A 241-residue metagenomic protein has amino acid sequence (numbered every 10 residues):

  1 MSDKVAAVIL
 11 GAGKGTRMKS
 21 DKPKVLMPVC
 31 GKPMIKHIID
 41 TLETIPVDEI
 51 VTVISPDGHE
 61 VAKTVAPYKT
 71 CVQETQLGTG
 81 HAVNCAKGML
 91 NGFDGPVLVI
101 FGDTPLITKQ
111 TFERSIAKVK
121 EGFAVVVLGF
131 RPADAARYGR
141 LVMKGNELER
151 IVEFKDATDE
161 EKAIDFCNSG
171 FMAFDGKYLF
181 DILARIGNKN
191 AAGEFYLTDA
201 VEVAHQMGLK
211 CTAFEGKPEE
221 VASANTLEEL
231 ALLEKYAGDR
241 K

Functional and structural regions predicted by a protein language model:
M1-K4, N188-K241: Left-handed beta-helix
M1-S20: N-terminal nucleotide-binding beta1-loop-alpha1 segment
S2-A6, K32-G102, L106-A117: Conserved N-terminal catalytic core of the sugar/cofactor nucleotidyltransferase
I9, I35, A86, D103 (+3 more regions): Residue-level signal for inorganic ion chemistry
G11, I54, F101, G129-F130: Short beta-strand/turn micro-motifs composed of small residues that flank or help shape donor/cofactor-binding pockets
K22-P28, T70-C71, I186-K189: Short glycine-enriched, charge-decorated loop/helix-capping segments at active-site entrances that position
P28, L106, A173, S223-A224: Short aromatic/basic micro-patch
I107-A191, T198, L209-E215: Conserved core of the sugar-phosphate nucleotidyltransferase
